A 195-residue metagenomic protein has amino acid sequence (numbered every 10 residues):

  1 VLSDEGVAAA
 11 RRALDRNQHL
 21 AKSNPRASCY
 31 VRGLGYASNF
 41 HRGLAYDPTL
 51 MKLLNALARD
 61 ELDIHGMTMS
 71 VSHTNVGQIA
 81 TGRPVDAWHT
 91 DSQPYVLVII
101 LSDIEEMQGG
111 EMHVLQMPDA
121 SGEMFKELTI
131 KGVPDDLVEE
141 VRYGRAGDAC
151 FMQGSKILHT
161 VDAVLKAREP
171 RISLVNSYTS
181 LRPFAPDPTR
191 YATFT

Functional and structural regions predicted by a protein language model:
V1-V71: Signature of the catalytic double-stranded beta-helix
L50, L54, H73-T74, L101-D103 (+2 more regions): Compact recognition or signaling/catalytic modules
T74-W88, G154: Conserved short histidine dyad/triad with adjacent acidic residue
T81, Q108-G110: Histidine-centered nuclease catalytic patch
R83-P94, L137, G144: A short beta-loop-beta micro-motif enriched in histidine and acidic residues
T90-E106, M117, N176-T179: Short, conserved beta-strand element in jelly-roll/cupin
G110-H113, A120-T195: Catalytic core of Fe(II)/2-oxoglutarate
